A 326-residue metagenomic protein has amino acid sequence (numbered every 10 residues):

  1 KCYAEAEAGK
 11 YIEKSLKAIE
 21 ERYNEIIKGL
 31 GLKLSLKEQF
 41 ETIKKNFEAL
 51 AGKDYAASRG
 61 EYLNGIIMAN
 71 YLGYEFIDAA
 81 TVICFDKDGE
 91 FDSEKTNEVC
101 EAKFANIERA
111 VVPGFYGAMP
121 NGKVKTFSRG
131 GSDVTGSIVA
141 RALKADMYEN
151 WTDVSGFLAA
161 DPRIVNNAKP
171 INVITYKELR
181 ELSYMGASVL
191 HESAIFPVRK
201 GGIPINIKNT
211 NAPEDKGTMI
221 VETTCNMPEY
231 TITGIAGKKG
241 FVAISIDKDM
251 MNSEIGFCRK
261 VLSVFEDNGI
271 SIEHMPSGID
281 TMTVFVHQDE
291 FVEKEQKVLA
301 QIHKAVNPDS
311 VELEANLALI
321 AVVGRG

Functional and structural regions predicted by a protein language model:
K1-A4, L158, I207-T224, V286: Terminal amphipathic helices with adjacent charged low-complexity linkers/tails
K1-L190, I195, H287: Nucleotide/pyrophosphate-binding catalytic subdomain
M147-W151, I205-I207, E273: Short hydrophobic alpha-helical runs that function as membrane-insertion/retention elements
H191, G202-N209: Acidic/polar loop patches that form or flank catalytic/metal-binding clefts of enzymes that bind anionic ligands
K216-G326: A conserved regulatory-domain signal marking ACT and ACT-like small-molecule sensing domains and adjacent regulatory
